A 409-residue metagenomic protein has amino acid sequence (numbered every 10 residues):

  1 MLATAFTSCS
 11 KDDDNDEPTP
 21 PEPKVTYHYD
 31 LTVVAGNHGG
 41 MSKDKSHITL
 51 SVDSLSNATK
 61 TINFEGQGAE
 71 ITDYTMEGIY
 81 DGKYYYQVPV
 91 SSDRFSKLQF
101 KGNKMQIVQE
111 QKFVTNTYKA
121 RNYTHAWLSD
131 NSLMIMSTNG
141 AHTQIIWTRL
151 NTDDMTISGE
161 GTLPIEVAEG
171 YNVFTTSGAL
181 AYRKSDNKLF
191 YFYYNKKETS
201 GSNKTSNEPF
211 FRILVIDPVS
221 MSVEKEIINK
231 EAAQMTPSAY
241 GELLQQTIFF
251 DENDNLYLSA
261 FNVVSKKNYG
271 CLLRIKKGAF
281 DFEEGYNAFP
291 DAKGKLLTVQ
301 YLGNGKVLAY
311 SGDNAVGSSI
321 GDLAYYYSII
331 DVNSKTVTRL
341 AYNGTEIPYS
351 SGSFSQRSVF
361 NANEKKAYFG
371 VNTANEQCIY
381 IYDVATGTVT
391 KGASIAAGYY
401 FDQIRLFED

Functional and structural regions predicted by a protein language model:
M1-T32: Bacterial Sec-dependent N-terminal signal peptides
H38-D44, V90-R94, N139-I145, S200-P209 (+3 more regions): Short, solvent-exposed loop/turn segments at conserved positions within beta-propeller repeat blades
K45-S54, Q144-T156, K204-S222, Y269-F280 (+2 more regions): Beta-propeller blade signature
S46-T156: Post-signal peptide N-terminal segment of secreted/secretory-pathway proteins
N57-G68, M105-T117, T156-Y171, V223-A232 (+3 more regions): Beta-propeller fold detector
Q67-D81, T115-W127, A168-A181, M235-I248 (+3 more regions): Repeated scaffold domains used in trafficking and secretory/extracellular systems, primarily beta-propellers
Y171-V316: Acidic, serine/threonine- and glycine-rich low-complexity intrinsically disordered segments that serve as flexible
A279-N375: Intrinsically disordered, low-complexity segments enriched in Gly and acidic/Ser/Thr residues that form flexible
